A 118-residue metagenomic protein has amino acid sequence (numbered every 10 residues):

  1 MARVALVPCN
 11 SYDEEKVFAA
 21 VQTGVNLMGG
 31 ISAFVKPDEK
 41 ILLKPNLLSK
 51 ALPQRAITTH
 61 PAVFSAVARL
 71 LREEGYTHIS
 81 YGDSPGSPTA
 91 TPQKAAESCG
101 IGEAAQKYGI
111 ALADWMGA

Functional and structural regions predicted by a protein language model:
M1-A118: N-terminal and secondary-structure boundary signal
